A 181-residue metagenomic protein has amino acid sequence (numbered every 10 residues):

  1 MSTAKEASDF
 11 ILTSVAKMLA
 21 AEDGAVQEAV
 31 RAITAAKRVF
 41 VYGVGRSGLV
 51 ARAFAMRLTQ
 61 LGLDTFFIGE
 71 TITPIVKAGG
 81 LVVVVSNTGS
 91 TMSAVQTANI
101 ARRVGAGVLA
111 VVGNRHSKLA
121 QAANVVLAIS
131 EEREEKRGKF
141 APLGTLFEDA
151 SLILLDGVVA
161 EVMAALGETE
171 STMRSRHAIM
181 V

Functional and structural regions predicted by a protein language model:
M1-A21: Generic N-terminal amphipathic, Lys/Arg-enriched alpha-helix
T3-K5, A29-V30, I72-P74, S130: Short, flexible segments with low predicted structural confidence
S14-A21, L61, I129, G157 (+1 more regions): Change "in soluble alpha/beta enzymes" to "in soluble alpha/beta proteins
M18-A35: A short, well-structured juxtamembrane/interface segment
R38-I153, V159-A160: Glycine-rich phosphate-binding loops that contact phosphosugars or nucleotide phosphates
K118-Q121, E135-K139, M163-V181: Internal, active-site/partner-interface "lid" segment
